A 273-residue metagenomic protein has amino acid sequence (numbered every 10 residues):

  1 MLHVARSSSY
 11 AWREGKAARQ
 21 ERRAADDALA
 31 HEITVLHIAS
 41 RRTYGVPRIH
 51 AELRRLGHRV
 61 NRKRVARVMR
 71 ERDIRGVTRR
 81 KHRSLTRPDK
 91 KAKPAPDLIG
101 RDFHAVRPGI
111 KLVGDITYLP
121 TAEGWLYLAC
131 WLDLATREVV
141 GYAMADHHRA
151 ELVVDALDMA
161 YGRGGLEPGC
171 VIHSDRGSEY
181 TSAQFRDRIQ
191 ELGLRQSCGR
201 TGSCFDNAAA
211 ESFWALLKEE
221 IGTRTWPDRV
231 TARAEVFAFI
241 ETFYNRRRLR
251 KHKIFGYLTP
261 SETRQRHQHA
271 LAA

Functional and structural regions predicted by a protein language model:
M1-A273: Charged DNA-binding/catalytic regions of mobile-element recombinases
